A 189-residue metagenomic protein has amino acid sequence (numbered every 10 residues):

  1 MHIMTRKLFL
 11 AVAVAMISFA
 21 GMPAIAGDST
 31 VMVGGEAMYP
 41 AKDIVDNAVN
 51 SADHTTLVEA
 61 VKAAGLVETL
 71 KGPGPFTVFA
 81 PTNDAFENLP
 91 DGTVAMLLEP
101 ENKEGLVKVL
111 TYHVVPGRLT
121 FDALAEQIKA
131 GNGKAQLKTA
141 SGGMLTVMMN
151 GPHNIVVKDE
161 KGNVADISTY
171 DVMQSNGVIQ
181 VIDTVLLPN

Functional and structural regions predicted by a protein language model:
H2-A11: Bacterial N-terminal signal peptides that target proteins for export
A11-A20: Bacterial N-terminal signal peptides
A24-N189: Mature, structured domains of secreted/extracytosolic soluble proteins
